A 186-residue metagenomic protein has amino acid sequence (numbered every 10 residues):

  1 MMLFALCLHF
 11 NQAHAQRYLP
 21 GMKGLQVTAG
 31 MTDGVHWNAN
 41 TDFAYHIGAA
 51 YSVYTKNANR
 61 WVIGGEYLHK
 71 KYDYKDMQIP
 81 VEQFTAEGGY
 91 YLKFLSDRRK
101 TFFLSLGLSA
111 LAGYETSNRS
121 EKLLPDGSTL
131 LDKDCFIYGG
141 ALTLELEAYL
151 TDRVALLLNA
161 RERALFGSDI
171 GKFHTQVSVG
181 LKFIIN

Functional and structural regions predicted by a protein language model:
M1-H9: Bacterial N-terminal signal peptides
H14-I63, K182-N186: Short glycine/proline- and aromatic-enriched beta-strand/turn motifs that initiate or cap beta-hairpins
G21-K23, T41-I47, P80-A86, F102 (+2 more regions): Residues that define the transmembrane beta-barrel architecture of outer-membrane proteins
G24, R60, F103-S105, Y149 (+1 more regions): Membrane-spanning beta-strand positions in outer-membrane beta-barrel proteins
G24-M31, G65-Y72, S120-D126, A155-R161: Flexible, solvent-exposed coil segments and beta strand-coil junctions, predominantly the extracellular/periplasmic
G34-W37, Y72-I79, D126-D132, A164-S168: Extracellular loop and loop/strand-boundary signature of outer-membrane beta-barrel proteins
A50-L124, F183-N186: Gram-negative (and chloroplast) outer-membrane scaffold detector with strong preference for beta-barrel transmembrane
L68-K71, L142-N186: Predominantly the C-terminal beta-signal and adjacent terminal strand-loop region of outer-membrane beta-barrel
